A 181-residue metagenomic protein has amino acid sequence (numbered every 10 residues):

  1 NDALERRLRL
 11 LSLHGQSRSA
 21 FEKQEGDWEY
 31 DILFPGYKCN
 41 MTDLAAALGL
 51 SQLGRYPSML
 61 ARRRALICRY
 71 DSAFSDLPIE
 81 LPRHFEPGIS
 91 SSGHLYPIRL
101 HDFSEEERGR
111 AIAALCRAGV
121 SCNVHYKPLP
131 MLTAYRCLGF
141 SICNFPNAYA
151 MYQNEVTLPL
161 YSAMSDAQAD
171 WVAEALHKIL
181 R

Functional and structural regions predicted by a protein language model:
D2-R181: PLP-dependent aminotransferase class I/II
